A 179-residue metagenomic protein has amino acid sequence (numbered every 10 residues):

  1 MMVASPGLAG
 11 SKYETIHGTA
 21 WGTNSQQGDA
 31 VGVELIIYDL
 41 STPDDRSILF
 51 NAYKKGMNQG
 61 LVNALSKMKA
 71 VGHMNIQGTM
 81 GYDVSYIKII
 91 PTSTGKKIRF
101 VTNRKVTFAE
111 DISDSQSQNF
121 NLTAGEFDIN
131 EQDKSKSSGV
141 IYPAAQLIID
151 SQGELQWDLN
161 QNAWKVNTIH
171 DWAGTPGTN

Functional and structural regions predicted by a protein language model:
M1-V3: Gram-negative bacterial Sec-dependent N-terminal signal peptides
S5-G10: Sec/Tat signal peptide C-region and signal peptidase I cleavage site
S11-N179: Long, low-hydrophobicity ectodomains and other hydrophilic envelope-associated domains
